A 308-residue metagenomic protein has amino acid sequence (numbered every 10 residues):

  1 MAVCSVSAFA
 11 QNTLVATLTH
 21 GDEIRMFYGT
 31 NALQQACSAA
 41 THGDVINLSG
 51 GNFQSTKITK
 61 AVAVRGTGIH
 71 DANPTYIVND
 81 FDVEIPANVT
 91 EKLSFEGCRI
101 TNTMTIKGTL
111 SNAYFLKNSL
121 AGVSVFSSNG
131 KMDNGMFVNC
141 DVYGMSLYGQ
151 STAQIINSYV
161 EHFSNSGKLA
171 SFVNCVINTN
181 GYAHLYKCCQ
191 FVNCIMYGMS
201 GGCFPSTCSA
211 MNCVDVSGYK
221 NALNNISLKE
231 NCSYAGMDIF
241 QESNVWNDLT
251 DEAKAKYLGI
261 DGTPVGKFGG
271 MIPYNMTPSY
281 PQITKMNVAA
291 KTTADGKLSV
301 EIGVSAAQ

Functional and structural regions predicted by a protein language model:
M1-L14: Bacterial Sec-dependent N-terminal signal peptides
T17-Q54: Acidic Gly/Asp/Thr-rich repetitive segments characteristic of extracellular carbohydrate-active and adhesion proteins
L33, L298-E301: A short beta-strand segment in extracellular, disulfide-stabilized domains
G51-N52, G68-D71, D215-N221, K254-K256 (+1 more regions): Acidic glycine-/aspartate-rich tracts in secreted/extracellular proteins
A61-K107, K117-S124: Right-handed parallel beta-helix/beta-spiral solenoid domain characteristic of secreted/periplasmic
T103-K107, L120-W246: Predominantly extracellular beta-rich ligand-binding scaffolds that present long acidic/polar faces for carbohydrate
I226-S279: C-terminal accessory segments
T263-L298, S305-A307: Short, compositionally biased P/S/T/A/G/V-rich stretches that sit at domain boundaries
